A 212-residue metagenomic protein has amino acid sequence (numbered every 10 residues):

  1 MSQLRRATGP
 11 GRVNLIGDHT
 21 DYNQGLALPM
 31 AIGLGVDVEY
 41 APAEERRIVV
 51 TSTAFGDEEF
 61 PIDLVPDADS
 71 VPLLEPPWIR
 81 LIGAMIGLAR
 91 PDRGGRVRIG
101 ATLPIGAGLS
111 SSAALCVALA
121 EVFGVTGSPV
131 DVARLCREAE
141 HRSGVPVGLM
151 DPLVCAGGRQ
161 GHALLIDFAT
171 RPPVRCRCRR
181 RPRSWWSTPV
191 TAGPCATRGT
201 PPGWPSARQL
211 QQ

Functional and structural regions predicted by a protein language model:
M1-T8, R12, L26, E75-R177: Gly/Ser-rich oxyanion-binding loop with an adjacent helix/lid that shapes the negatively charged ligand pocket
S2-I16, D37-E75, L165-Q212: C-terminal nucleotide
Q24-I32, P201-P205: Short Gly/aromatic-enriched secondary-structure transition segments
A31-E45, D69-A89, G94: Gly/Ser-rich catalytic/binding loops embedded in alpha/beta enzyme cores
